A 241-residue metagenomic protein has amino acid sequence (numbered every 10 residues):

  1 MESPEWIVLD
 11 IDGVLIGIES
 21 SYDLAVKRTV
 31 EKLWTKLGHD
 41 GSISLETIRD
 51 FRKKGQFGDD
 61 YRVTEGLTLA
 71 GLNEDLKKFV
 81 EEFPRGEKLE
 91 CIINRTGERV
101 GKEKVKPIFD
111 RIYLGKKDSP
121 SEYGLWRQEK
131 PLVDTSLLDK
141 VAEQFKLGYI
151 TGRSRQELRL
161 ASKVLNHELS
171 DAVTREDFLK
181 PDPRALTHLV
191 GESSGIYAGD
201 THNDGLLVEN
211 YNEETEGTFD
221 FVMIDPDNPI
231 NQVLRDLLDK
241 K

Functional and structural regions predicted by a protein language model:
M1-I7, W126, V133-V141, G148-I150 (+1 more regions): Asp-based, Mg2+/Mn2+-dependent phosphohydrolase catalytic module
M1-R49, R62-E65: Active-site neighborhood of HAD-like aspartate-dependent phosphohydrolases
E19, F57, L179: Flexible, glycine- and charge-enriched loops at secondary-structure boundaries
R28-K32, L67, G71, V164 (+2 more regions): Short alpha-helical scaffold segments that flank and stabilize functional sites
L33-L37, G71, D75, L237-K241: Solvent-exposed amphipathic alpha-helical surface segments
T35-D40, E74, E168, T218: Generic macromolecular interface patches on structured domains
R52-K146: A metal-dependent, Asp-based hydrolase signature
